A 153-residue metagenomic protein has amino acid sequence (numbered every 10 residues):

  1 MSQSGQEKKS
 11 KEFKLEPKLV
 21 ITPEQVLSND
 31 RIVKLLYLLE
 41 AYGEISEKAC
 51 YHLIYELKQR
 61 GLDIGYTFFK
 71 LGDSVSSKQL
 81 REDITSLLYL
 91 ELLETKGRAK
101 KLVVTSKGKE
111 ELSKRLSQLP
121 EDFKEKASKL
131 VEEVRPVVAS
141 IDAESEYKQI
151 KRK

Functional and structural regions predicted by a protein language model:
S2-K153: Domain-edge interaction signal
